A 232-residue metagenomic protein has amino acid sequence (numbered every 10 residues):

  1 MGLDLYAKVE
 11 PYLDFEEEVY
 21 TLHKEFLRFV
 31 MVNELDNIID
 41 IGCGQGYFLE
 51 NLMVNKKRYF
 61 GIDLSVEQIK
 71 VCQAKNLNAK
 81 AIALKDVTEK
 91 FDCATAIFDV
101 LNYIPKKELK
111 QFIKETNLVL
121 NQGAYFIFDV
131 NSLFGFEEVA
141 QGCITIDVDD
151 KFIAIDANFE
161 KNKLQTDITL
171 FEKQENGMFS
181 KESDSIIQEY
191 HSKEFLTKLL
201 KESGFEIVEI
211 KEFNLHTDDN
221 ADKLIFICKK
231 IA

Functional and structural regions predicted by a protein language model:
M1-N33: Conserved class I S-adenosyl-L-methionine
L35-G44: Conserved class I S-adenosyl-L-methionine
G46-K85: Class I SAM-dependent methyltransferase SAM/SAH-binding core
K85-A94: A short acidic, Gly/Pro-enriched loop at the edge of an enzyme's catalytic core that lines a small-molecule cofactor
K107, V130-E194: SAM-dependent methyltransferase
K110-Q122: A short glycine-rich, Lys/Arg-flanked "PGG" loop and its adjoining helix->strand segment in the class I
G123-V130: Conserved beta-strand signature within the Rossmann-like core of class I S-adenosyl-L-methionine
S203, D219-A232: Core SAM-dependent methyltransferase catalytic element
